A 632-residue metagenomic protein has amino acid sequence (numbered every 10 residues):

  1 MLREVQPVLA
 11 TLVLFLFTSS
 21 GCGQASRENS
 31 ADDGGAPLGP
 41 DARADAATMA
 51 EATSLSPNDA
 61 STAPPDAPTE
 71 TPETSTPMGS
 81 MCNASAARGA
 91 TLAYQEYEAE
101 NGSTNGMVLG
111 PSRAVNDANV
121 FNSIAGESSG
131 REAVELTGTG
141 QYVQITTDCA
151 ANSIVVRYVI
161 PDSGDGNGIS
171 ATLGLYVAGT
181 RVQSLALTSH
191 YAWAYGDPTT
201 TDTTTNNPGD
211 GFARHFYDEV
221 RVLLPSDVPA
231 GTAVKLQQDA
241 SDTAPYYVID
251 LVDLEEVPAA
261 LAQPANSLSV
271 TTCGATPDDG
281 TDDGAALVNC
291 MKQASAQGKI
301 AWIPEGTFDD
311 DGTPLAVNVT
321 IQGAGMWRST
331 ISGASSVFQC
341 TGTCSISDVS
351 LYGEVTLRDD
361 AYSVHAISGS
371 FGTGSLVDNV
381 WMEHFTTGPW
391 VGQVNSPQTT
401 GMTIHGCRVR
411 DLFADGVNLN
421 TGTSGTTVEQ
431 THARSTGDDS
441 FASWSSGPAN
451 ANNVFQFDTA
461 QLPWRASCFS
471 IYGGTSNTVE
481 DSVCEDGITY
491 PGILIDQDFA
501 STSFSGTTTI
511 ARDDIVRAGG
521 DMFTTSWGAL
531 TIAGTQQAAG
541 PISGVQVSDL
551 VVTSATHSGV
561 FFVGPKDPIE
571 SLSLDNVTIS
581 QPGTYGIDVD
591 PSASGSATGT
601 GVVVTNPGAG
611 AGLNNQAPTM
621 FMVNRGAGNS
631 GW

Functional and structural regions predicted by a protein language model:
M1-A10: Bacterial N-terminal signal peptides that target proteins for export
L16-M78: Ser/Thr-rich, Pro/Gly/Ala-heavy low-complexity intrinsically disordered linkers and tails of secreted extracellular
M78-Q263: Extracytoplasmic
G140, D239-S241, G298-G306, G323-T330 (+2 more regions): Extracellular beta-strand-rich, repetitive "passenger/adhesive" scaffolds that bind or process carbohydrates
V270-P304: Acidic Gly/Asp/Thr-rich repetitive segments characteristic of extracellular carbohydrate-active and adhesion proteins
V288, K292-Q293, F308-Q322, S329-G374 (+5 more regions): Extracellular beta-strand-rich solenoid/capping regions of secreted or surface-exposed proteins that bind or remodel
K299-I300, D310-T313, G325-M326, T330-S336 (+11 more regions): Short glycine/acidic-rich loop motifs that flank beta-strands on beta-rich extracellular proteins
N318, A324-W327, G342-G353, T373-H384 (+10 more regions): Right-handed parallel beta-helix
